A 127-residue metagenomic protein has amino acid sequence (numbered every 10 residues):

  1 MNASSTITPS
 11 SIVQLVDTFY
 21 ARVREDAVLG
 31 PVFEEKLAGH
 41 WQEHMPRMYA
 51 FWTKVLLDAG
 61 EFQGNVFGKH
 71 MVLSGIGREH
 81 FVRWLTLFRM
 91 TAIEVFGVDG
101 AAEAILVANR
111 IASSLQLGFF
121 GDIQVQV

Functional and structural regions predicted by a protein language model:
M1-V127: Core of compact, soluble alpha-helical bundle domains
